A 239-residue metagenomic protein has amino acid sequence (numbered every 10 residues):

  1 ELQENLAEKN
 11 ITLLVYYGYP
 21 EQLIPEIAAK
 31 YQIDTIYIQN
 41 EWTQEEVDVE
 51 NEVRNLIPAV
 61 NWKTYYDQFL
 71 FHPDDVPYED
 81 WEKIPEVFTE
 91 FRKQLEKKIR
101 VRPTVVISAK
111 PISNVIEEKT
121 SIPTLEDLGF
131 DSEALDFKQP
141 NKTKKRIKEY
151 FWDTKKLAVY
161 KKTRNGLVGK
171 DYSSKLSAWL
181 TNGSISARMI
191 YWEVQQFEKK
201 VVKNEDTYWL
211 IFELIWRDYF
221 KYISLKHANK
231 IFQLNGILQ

Functional and structural regions predicted by a protein language model:
E1-P103: Trp/Phe/Arg-rich N-terminal binding region typifying the photolyase-homology
E82-L238: Glycine/tryptophan-enriched, flexible segments
